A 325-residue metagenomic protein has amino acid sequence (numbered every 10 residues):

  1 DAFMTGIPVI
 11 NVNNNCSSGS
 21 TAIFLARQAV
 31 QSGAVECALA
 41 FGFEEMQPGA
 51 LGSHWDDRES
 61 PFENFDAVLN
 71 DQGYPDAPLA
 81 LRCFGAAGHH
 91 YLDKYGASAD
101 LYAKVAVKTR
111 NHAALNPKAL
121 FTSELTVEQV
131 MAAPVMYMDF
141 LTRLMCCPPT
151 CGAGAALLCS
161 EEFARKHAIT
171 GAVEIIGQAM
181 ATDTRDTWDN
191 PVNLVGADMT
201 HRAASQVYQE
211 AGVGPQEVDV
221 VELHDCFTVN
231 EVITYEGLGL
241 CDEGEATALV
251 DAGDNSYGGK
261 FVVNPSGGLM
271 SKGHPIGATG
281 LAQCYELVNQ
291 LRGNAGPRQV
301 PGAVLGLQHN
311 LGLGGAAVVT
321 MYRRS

Functional and structural regions predicted by a protein language model:
D1-A38, E45, G49-D71, P75-C83 (+4 more regions): Conserved catalytic cysteine-centered active-site region of acyl-thioester-dependent Claisen-condensing enzymes
A2, A22, A26, A155 (+5 more regions): Stable alpha-helical structural segments in soluble proteins, enriched in small hydrophobic residues
P8-N14, A38-F43, D100-V107, T170-M180 (+4 more regions): Beta-strand segments within the central parallel beta-sheet cores of soluble alpha/beta enzyme folds
N13-E44, L81-L115, A156-E162, P275-A295: Active-site-proximal alpha-helical scaffold in enzymes
F24, G49-W55, A114-K118, I169 (+4 more regions): Short acidic, glycine/serine/threonine-rich loops at helix termini
Y91-G96, A203-E217: Phosphate/pyrophosphate-binding loops at sites that engage ATP/ADP/AMP, CoA/4′-phosphopantetheine, polyphosphate
A103-K104, M136-Q206, D254-S266, M270 (+3 more regions): Condensing-enzyme catalytic core mediating Claisen C-C bond formation in acyl metabolism
T187-V192, D225-A248, P275-G277, G314-M321: Short glycine/threonine-rich loop-to-helix capping motif typified by GTGT followed within a few residues by an Asp-Pro
